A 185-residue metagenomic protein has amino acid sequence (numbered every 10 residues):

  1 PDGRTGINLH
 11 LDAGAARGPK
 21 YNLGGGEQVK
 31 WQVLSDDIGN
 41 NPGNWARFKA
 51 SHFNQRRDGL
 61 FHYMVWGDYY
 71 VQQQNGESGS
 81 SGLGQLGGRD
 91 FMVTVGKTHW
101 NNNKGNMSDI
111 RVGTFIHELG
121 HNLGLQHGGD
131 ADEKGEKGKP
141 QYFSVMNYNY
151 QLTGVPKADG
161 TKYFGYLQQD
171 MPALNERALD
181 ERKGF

Functional and structural regions predicted by a protein language model:
P1-K139, F143, N147-L152: Active-site-proximal segment of zinc-dependent metalloprotease catalytic domains
Q141-F185: Metalloprotease/metallohydrolase-associated module, dominated by Zn2+-dependent proteases
